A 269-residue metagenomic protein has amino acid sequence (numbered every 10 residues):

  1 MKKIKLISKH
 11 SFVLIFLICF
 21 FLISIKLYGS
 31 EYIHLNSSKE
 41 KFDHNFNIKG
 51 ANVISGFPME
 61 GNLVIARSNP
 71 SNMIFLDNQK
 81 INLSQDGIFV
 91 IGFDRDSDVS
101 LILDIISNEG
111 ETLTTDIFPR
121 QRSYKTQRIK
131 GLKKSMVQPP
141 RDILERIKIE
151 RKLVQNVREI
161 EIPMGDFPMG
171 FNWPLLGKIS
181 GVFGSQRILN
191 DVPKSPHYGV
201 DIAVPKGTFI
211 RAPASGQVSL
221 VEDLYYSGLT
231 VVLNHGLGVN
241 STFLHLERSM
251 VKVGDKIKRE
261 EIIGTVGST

Functional and structural regions predicted by a protein language model:
M1-I7: N-terminal secretory signal peptides that target proteins for export/translocation
L14-I23: Bacterial N-terminal signal peptides
K26-S123: Cationic-aromatic interfacial patches
I117-S227: Surface-exposed, glycine-biased beta-strand/turn segments
I179, L229-N234, D255-T269: Conserved, short, structured surface segments that act as functional micro-motifs
G181, V204, L220, H245-R248 (+1 more regions): A residue-level detector for short acidic-glycine micro-motifs
F209-S219, V251-V266: Short, well-structured beta-strand-loop connectors
A212-M250: Zn2+-dependent peptidoglycan hydrolase active-site motif and core
